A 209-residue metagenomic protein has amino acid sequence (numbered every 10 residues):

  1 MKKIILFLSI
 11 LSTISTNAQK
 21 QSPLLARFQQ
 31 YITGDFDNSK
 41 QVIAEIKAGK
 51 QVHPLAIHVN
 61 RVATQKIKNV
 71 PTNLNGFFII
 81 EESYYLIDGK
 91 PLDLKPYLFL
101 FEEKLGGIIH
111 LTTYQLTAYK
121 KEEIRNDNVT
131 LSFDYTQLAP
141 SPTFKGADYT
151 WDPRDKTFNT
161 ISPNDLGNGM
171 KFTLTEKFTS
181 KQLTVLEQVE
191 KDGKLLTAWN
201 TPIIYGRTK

Functional and structural regions predicted by a protein language model:
M1-P23: Bacterial Sec-dependent N-terminal signal peptides
I14, G34-D37: Post-signal peptide N-terminal segment of mature Sec-exported envelope proteins
K20-D35: N-terminal helix-cap/turn-to-beta initiation motif at the start of protein domains
Q21, N60-K66, N164-F172: Charged, amphipathic alpha-helical segments
L25-R27, N38-L74: Short, solvent-exposed loop/hinge segments that bridge or flank secondary-structure elements
R27-Q29, S39-G49, F78-K209: Calycin-type beta-barrel ligand-binding domains and close structural analogs
I32, L74-N75: Residue-level preference for short coil/turn positions at secondary-structure junctions
